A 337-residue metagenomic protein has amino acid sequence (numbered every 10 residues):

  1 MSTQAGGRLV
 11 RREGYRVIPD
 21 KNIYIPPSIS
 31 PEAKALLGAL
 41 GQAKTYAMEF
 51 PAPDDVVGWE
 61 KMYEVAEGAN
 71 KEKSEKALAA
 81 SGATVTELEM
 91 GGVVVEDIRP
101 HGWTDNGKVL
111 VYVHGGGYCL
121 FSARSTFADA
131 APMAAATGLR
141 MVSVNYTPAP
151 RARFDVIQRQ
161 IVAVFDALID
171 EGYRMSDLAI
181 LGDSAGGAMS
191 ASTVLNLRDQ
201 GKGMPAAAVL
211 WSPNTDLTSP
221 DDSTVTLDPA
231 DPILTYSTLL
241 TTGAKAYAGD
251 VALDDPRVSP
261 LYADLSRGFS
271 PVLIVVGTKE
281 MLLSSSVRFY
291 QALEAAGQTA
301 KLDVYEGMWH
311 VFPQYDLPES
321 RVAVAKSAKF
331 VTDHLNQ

Functional and structural regions predicted by a protein language model:
M1-W103: A glycine/proline-hinged amphipathic helix-loop "lid/cap" segment that gates access to hydrophobic ligand pockets
V94-K108, L261-S266: Short beta-strand-to-loop junctions in surface cap/lid or active-site-entrance loops
V95, V111, M133, F154-L217 (+3 more regions): Short strand-loop-helix active-site module centered on a catalytic nucleophile
N106-G116: Short beta-strand element of the alpha/beta-hydrolase
S122-A123, D129, V142-D177, Y315-V322: Catalytic nucleophile-loop/oxyanion-hole region of alpha/beta-hydrolase and closely related hydrolase-like folds
L195-D254: Hydrolase active-site cap/lid region
G268, I274-V276: Short beta-strand/loop motif that positions the catalytic acidic residue of the alpha/beta-hydrolase fold
D316-Q337: Catalytic active-site module of serine/aspartate enzymes centered on a nucleophile-bearing elbow/loop
